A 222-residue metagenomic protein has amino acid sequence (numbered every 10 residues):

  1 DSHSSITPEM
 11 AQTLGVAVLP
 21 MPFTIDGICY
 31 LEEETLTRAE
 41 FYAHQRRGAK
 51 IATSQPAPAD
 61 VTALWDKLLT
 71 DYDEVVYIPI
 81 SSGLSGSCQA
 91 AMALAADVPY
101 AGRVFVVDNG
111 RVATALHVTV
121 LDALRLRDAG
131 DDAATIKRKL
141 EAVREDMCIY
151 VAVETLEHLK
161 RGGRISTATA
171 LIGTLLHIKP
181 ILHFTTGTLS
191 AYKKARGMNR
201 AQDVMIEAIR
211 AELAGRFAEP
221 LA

Functional and structural regions predicted by a protein language model:
D1-S2, I78: Short, hydrophobic/glycine-enriched beta-strand segments
S2-D60: N-terminal glycine-rich anion-binding loop in soluble enzyme alpha/beta folds
H3-P22, I28, E74, G83-S87 (+3 more regions): Mixed-charge interfacial surface used for oligomerization/domain docking and macromolecular partner engagement
R47-S82, Q89-A93, K137, R144: Glycine-rich phosphate- or other oxyanion-binding loops that anchor nucleotides, phosphorylated ligands
